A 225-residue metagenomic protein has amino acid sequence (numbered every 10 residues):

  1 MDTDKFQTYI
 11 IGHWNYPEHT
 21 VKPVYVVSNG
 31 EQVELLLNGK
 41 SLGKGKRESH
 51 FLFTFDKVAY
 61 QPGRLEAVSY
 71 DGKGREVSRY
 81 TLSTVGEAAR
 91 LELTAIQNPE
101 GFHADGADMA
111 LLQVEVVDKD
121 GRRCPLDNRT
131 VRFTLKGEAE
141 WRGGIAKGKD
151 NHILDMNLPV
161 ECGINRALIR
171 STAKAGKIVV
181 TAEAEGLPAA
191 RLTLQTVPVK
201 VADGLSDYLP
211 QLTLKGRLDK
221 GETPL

Functional and structural regions predicted by a protein language model:
M1-G106, K119-C124: Substrate-binding clefts and catalytic carboxylate motifs of secreted carbohydrate-active enzymes
F55-Y60, L154-A173: Short, hydrophobic beta-strand segments
Q61-L65, A110, K174-I178: Exposed beta-strand face motif in extracellular beta-rich ectodomains
R75, L126-K147, D155-L158, L192-T193: Short, well-ordered beta-strand segments
S78-E87, P188-P210: Short beta-strand elements
R90-L93, F133-K149, K200-L205: Short aromatic-acidic-glycine turn motif
A95-D120, Y208-L225: Compositionally biased low-complexity segments at domain edges in trafficked proteins and select soluble regulators
